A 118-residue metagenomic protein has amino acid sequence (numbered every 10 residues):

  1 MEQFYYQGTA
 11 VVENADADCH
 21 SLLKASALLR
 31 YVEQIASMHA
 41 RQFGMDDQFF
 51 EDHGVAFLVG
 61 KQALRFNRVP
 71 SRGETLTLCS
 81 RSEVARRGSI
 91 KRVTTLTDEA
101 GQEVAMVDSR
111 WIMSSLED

Functional and structural regions predicted by a protein language model:
M1-V59, S115-D118: Hot-dog-fold acyl-thioester-processing enzymes
Q3-Q7, A63-D118: HotDog/MaoC-like acyl-thioester-processing domains
